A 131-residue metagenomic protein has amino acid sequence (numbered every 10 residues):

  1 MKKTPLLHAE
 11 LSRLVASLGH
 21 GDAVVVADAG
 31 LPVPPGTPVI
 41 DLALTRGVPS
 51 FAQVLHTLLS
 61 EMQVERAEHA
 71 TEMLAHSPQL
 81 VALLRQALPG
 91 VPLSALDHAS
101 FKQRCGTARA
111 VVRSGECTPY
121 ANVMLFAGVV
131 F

Functional and structural regions predicted by a protein language model:
M1-T37, D41-A43: Long, hydrophobic N-terminal alpha-helical segment
T4, P32, Q63, V129-F131: Conserved phosphate- and dinucleotide-binding cores of soluble alpha/beta proteins, encompassing both enzyme active
H8-R13, H98, T107-V111: Glycine-rich, charged/polar anion/phosphate-binding loops that engage phosphate groups from diverse ligands
G19-D22, G36-T37, Q63-V64, G106-A108 (+1 more regions): Short coil/turn connectors at secondary-structure junctions
V25-A27, H69, P92-D97, V112-S114 (+1 more regions): General beta-strand structural signal in soluble alpha/beta enzymes
T37-R66: A phosphate-binding glycine/aspartate-rich beta-alpha loop in the early core of alpha/beta enzymes
L58-R104: Mid-chain, well-packed structural core segment of small domains
R109-F131: C-terminal edge-of-domain segments
